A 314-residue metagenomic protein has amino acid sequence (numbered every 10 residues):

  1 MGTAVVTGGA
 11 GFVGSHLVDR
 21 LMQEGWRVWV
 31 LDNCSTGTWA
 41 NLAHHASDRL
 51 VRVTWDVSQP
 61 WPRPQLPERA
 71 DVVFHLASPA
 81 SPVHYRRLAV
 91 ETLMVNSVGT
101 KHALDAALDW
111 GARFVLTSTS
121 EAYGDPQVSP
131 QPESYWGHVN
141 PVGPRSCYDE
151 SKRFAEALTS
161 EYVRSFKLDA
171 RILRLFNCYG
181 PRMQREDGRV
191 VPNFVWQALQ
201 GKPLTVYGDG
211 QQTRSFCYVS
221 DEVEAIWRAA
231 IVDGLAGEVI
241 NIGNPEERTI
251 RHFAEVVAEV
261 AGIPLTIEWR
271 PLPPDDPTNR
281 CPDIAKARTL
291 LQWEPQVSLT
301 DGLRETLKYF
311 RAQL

Functional and structural regions predicted by a protein language model:
M1-C178, S220, W293, E305 (+1 more regions): N-terminal Rossmann-like NAD(P)+-binding domain of SDR-like oxidoreductases, especially those catalyzing
L17, I226-A230, A254-V257, L303-F310: Hydrophobic "lid"/C-terminal helical patch of Rossmann-like NAD(P)-dependent dehydrogenase/epimerase domains
G37, R87, V95-V98, S146 (+6 more regions): Residue-level signal for the nucleotide or nucleotide-sugar donor/cofactor binding architecture
S47-D48, E133-V139, F166-K167, V195-V206 (+2 more regions): A short C-terminal helix-loop "cap" of Rossmann-like NAD(P)-dependent dehydrogenase/epimerase domains
Q127, R153, C178-N193, K202 (+7 more regions): Glycine/proline-rich active-site loop of Rossmann-fold NAD(P)-dependent oxidoreductases
F154, L158-Y162, F194, F253 (+1 more regions): Hydrophobic alpha-helix immediately C-terminal to the catalytic Tyr-X-X-X-Lys motif of short-chain
V219, R251-H252, P271-E294, E305: Conserved C-terminal active-site "lid" loop/helix of NAD(P)H-dependent oxidoreductases that clamps the redox cofactor
A285, L299-L314: Amphipathic terminal alpha-helices
